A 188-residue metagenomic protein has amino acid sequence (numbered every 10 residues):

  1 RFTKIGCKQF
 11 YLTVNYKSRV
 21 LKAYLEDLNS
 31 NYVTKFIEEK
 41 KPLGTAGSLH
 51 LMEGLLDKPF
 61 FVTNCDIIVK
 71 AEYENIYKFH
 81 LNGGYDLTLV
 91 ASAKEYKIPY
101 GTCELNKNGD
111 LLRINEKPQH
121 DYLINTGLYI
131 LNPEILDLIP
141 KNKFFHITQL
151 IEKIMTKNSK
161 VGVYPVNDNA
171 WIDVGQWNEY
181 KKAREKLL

Functional and structural regions predicted by a protein language model:
R1-A23, Y32: N-terminal glycine-rich phosphate-binding loop and ensuing alpha1 helix
T3-F10, K58-F61, N132: Short, surface-exposed connector motifs at secondary-structure boundaries
C7, N29, D57, P140 (+1 more regions): Short conserved AdoMet
F10-L12, T34, L87-T88, V161: Hydrophobic/aromatic residues located in beta-strands of well-ordered beta-sheets within soluble catalytic
V14, K40-K41, L128: Structured beta->alpha junctions
K22-K107: Conserved beta-loop-beta/alpha segment of the NTase-like Rossmann-fold superfamily that binds/positions NTPs
F61, I68, E74-L81, K94-K97 (+1 more regions): Catalytic-core segments of class I nucleotidyltransferases/pyrophosphorylases that form NMP-activated intermediates
